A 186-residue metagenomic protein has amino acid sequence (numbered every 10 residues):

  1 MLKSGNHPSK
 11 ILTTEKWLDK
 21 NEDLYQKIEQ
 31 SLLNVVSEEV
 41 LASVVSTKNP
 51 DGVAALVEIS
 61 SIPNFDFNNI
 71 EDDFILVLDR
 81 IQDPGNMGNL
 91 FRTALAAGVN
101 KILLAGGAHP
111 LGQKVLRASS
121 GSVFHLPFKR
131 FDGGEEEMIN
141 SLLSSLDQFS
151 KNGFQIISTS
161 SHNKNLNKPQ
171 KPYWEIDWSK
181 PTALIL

Functional and structural regions predicted by a protein language model:
M1-K48, Q155: N-terminal positively charged helical leader segments and presequences
K3-N6, N34, I62, F67-L166: RNA substrate-binding interface of SAM-dependent RNA methyltransferases
N6, K48-G52, E71, S179-P181: Short connector loops at helix/strand junctions that flank enzyme active sites, especially segments positioning acidic
Y25, V44-T47, F65-N69, S120 (+2 more regions): Short secondary-structure boundary/capping segments
A55: Glycine-rich phosphate-binding loops that contact phosphosugars or nucleotide phosphates
E58-S60: Solvent-exposed residues in well-ordered beta-strands and their adjoining turns, especially edge/terminal strands
I157-L186: Active-site/ligand-binding-proximal alpha/beta "capping" segment
